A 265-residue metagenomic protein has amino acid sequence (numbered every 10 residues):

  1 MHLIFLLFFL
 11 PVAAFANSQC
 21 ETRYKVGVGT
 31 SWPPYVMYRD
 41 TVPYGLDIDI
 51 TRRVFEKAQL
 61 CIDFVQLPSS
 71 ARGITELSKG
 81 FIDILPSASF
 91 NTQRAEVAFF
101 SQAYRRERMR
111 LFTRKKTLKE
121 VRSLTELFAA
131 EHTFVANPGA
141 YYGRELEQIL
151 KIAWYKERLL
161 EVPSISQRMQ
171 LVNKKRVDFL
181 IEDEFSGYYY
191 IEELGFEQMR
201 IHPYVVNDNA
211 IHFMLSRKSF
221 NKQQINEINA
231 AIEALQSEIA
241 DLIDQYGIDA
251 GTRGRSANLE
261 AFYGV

Functional and structural regions predicted by a protein language model:
C20-T30, V36, L124-Y142, E233: Short loop->beta-strand "edge-of-pocket" segments that line small-molecule binding or catalytic clefts across diverse
Y24, R52, V65-F128, G139-Y142 (+1 more regions): Acidic, polar ligand-binding/catalytic clefts
G29-S31, R106-M109, G195-N229, T252-G264: Periplasmic-binding protein-like
I48-K57, T125-E131, F213-A250: Extended ligand-binding regions for polar small-molecule ligands
T51-L60, F128, G139-V162, I191-F196 (+1 more regions): Ligand-binding cleft/hinge of the Venus flytrap
I62, G139-K156, I232-V265: Ligand-binding clefts/hinges and TM-proximal coupling segments of bilobed small-molecule sensing domains
D63-T75, L159-Q170: Short helix-initiation/N-cap motifs at beta->coil->alpha
A71, A88-E96, D178-M199, Y204-N207: A ligand-binding cleft/hinge motif common to bilobed small-molecule-binding domains
